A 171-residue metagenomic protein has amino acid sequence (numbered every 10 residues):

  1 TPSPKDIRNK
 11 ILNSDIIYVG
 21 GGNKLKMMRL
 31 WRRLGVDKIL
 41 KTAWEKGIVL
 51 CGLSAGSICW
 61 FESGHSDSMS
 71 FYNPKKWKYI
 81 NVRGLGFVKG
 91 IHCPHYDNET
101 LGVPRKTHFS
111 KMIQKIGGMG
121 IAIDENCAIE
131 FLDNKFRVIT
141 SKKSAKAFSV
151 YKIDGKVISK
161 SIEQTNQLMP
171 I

Functional and structural regions predicted by a protein language model:
T1-N9, I16: Class I S-adenosyl-L-methionine
I7-R8, D37-K41, K106-I113: Short amphipathic alpha-helical segments and helix-helix/interface helices
K10-N13, L34-G47: Catalytic-core regions built around general acid/base machinery
I16, S66-I171: C-terminal and late-domain segments of enzyme folds
Y18-G21, W44-S63: Catalytic nucleophile loop
K24-L25, S57-W60, A128-E130: Short, active-site-adjacent cap segments at secondary-structure transitions
K24-L34: Glycine/threonine-rich flexible loop motifs
M27-M28, F61, S68: Glycine/Thr-rich phosphate-binding loops of Rossmann-like dinucleotide-binding domains
